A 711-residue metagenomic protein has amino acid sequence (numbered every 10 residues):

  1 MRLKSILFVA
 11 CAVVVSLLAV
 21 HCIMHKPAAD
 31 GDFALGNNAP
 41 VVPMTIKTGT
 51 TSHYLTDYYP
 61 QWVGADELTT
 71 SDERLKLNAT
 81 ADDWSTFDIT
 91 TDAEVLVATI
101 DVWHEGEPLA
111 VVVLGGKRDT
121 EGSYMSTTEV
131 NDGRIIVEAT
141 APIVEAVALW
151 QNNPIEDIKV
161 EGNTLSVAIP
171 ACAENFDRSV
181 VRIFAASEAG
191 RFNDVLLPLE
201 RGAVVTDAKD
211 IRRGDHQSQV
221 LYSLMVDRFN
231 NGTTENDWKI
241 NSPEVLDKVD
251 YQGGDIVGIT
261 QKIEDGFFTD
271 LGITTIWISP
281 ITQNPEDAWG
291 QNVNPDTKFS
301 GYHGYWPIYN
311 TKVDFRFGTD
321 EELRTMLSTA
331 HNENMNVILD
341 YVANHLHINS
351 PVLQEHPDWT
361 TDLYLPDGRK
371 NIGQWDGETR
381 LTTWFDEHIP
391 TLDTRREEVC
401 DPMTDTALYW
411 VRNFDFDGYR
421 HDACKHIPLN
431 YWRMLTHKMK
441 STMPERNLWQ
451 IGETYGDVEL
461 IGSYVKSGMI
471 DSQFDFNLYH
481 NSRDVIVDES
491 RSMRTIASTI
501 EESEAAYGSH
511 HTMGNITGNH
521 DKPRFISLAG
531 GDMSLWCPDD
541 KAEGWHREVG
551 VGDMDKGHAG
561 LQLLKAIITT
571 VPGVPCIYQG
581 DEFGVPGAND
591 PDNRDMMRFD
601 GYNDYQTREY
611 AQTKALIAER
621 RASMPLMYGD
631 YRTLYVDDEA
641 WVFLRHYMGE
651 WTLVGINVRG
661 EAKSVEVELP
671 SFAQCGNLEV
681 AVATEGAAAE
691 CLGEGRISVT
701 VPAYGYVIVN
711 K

Functional and structural regions predicted by a protein language model:
A10-L18: Bacterial N-terminal signal peptides
H21-D32, G36-V41, E67, R74-N78 (+7 more regions): Carbohydrate-interacting/catalytic domains
N38-D66, V130-D132: Extracellular ectodomain surface segments
D215, Q219, F229-F414, M434-P444 (+1 more regions): Substrate-binding/active-site clefts of carbohydrate-active enzymes
V220-Y222, I276-I278, V337-L339, Y419 (+3 more regions): Hydrophobic faces of well-ordered beta-strands that scaffold small-molecule active sites in alpha/beta enzyme cores
N236-G254, A529-G552: A solvent-exposed, charged loop/short amphipathic helix patch at secondary-structure junctions
H345, T406-L408, R412-I516, I567-T570 (+4 more regions): Active-site-proximal helices and loops of the catalytic beta/alpha 8
S498-K541: Aromatic-lined glycan-binding groove of carbohydrate-active enzymes
